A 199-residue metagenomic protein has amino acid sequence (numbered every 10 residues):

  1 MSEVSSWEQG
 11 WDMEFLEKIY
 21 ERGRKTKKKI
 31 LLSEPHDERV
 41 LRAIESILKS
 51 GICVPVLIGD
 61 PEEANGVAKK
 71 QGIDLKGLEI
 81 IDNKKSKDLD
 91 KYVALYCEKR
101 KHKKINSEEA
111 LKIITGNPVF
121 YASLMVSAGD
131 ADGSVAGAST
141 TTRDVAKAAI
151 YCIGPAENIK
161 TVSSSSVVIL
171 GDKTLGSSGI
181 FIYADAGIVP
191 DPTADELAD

Functional and structural regions predicted by a protein language model:
S2-S6: Serine residues within intrinsically disordered or low-complexity segments
W7-D199: Anion-binding alpha/beta catalytic cores of soluble intermediary-metabolism enzymes, centered on
